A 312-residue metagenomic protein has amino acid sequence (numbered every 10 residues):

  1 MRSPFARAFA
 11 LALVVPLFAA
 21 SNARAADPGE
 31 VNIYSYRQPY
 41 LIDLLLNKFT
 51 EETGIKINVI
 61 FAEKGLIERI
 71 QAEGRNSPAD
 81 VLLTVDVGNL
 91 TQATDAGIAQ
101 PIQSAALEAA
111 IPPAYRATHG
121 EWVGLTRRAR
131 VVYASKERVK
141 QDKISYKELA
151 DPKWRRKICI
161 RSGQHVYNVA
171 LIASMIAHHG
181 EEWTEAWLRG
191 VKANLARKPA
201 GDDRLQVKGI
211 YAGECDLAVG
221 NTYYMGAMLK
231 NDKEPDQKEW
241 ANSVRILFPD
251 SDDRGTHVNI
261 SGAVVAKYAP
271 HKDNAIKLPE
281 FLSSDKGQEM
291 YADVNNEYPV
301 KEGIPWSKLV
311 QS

Functional and structural regions predicted by a protein language model:
A8-A20: Bacterial N-terminal signal peptides
A25-Q92: Early extracytoplasmic/lumenal segment of secretory-pathway proteins
Y34-R37, T118-H119, A134-K136, Q141 (+3 more regions): Short beta-strand->loop
S77-L82, Q100-V132, K147, C159-I160: A structural signal for short loop-to-beta-strand junctions that line the ligand-binding cleft of periplasmic/secreted
A99-E108, W122-V123, K147-A150, E234-H257 (+2 more regions): Short beta-strand->loop
Y133-R138, V258-H271, M290: A bilobed periplasmic-binding-protein/Venus flytrap-type ligand-binding module shared by bacterial periplasmic
R156-Q164, F281-P305: Periplasmic-binding protein-like
S174, H178-P249: Ligand-binding pocket segment of bilobal, Venus flytrap-like solute-binding proteins
